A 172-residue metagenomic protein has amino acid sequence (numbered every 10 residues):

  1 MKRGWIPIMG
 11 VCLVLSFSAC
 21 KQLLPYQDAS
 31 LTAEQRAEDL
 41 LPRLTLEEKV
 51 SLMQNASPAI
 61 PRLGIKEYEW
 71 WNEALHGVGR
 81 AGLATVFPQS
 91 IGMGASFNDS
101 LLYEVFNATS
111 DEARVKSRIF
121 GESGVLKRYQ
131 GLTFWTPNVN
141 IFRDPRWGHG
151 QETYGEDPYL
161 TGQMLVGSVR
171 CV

Functional and structural regions predicted by a protein language model:
M1-L24: Bacterial Sec-dependent N-terminal signal peptides
K21-C171: N-terminal beta-rich core of secreted/periplasmic extracellular enzymes
